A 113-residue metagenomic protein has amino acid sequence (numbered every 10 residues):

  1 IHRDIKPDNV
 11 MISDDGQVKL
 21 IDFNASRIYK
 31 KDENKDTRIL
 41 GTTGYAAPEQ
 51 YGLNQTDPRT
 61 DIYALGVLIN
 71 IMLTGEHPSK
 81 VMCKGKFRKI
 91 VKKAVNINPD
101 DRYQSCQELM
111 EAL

Functional and structural regions predicted by a protein language model:
I1-I12: Catalytic-loop of the protein kinase fold
D36-E49: Conserved activation segment of eukaryotic-like protein kinases, specifically the C-terminal portion of the activation
L53-D57: Activation segment
D61: Conserved catalytic-loop aspartate of Hanks-type protein kinases
L65-T74: Short, conserved alpha-helix in the C-lobe of eukaryotic-like protein kinase catalytic domains
C83-I97: Conserved C-terminal C-lobe helix
R102: Conserved HRD-motif arginine in the catalytic loop of eukaryotic-like protein kinases
